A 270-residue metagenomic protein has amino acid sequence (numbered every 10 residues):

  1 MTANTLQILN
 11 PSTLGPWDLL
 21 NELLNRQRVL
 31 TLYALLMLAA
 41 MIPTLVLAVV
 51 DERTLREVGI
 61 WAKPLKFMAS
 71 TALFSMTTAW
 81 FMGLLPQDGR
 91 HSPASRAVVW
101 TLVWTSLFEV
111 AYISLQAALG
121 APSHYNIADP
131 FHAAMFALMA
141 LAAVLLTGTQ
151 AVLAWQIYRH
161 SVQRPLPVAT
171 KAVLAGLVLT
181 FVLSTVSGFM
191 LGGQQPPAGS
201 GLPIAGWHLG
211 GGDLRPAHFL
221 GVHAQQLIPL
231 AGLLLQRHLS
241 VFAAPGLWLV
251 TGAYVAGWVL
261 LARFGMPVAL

Functional and structural regions predicted by a protein language model:
M1-R26: Short, Lys/Arg-rich, polar N-terminal cytosolic tail immediately upstream of the first transmembrane signal-anchor
V29-A48, A62-G83, W100-A118, L138-W155 (+3 more regions): Hydrophobic cores of alpha-helical transmembrane segments in multi-pass integral membrane proteins
V46-P64, A118-M135, Q195-L214, V268-L270: Membrane-interface interhelical loops and short amphipathic "cap" helices that link adjacent transmembrane segments
R53-T54, L84-D88, P122, N126 (+3 more regions): Membrane-interface elements of multi-pass transporters and channels
R90-T105, L115-A142, W155-T170: Membrane-interface helix-loop-helix junctions at boundaries between adjacent transmembrane segments
H91-V98, R164-V173, L177, R237-G257: Cytoplasmic juxtamembrane regions at transmembrane-helix boundaries
N126-H132, L234-P245: Functional transmembrane or membrane-interface alpha-helices that line membrane-embedded catalytic, ligand-binding
L166-L174, V186-F219: Membrane-interface loops
